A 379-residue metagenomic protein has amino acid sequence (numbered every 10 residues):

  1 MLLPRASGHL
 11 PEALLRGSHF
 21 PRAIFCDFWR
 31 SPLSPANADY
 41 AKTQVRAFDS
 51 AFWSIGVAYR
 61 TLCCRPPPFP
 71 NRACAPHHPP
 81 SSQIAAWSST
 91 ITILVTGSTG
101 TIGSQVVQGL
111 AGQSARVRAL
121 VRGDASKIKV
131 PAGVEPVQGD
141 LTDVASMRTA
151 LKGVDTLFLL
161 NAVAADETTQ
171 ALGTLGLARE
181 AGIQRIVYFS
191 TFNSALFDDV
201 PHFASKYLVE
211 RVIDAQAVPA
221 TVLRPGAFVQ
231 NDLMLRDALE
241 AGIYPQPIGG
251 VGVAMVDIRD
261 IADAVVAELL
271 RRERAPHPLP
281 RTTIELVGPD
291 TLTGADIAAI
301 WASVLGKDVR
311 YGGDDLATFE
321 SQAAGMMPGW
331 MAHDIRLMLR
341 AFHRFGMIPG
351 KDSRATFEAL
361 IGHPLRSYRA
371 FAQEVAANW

Functional and structural regions predicted by a protein language model:
A6-S7, P11-A13, A38, K42 (+1 more regions): Intrinsically disordered, low-complexity segments enriched in serine/proline and basic residues
G8, G17, G56-V57: Residue-identity detector for glycine
C26, C63-C64, C74: Cysteine-centered motifs
S88-K127, P131, T142-A145, K152-V154 (+10 more regions): Oxidoreductase cofactor-interface core, primarily capturing Rossmann-like NAD(P)-dependent enzymes
E135-Q138: Conserved SAM-binding strand-loop segment of SAM-dependent methyltransferases
P278-L279, A317-W379: A hydrophobic C-terminal alpha-helical subdomain
